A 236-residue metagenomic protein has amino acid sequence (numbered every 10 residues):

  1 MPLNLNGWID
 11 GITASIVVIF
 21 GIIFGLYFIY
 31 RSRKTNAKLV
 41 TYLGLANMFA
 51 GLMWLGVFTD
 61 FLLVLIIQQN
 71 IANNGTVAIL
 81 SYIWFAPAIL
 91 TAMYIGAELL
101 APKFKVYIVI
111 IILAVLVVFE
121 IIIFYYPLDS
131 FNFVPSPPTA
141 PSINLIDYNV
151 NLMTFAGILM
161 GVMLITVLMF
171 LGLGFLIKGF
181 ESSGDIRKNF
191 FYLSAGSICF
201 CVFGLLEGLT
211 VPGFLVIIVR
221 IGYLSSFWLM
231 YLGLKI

Functional and structural regions predicted by a protein language model:
P2-V17, E120-L171, V216: Extracellular-loop-to-transmembrane junctions of the mid-late helices
W8-G21, V40-V117, G213-L229: Individual alpha-helical transmembrane segments in multi-pass integral membrane proteins
I23-I29, L90-A97, N151-G184, M230-G233: Alpha-helical transmembrane segments in multipass membrane proteins, preferentially the mid-helix core
G25-L43: Membrane-interface helix-loop junction between the first two transmembrane segments
L39, F104-I112, N149-L159, G172-G196: Membrane-helix boundary/juxtamembrane motif in polytopic membrane proteins
A50-L55, V115-Y125, G196-L205: Aromatic-anchored segments of alpha-helical transmembrane domains
T59-Q69, Y125-N132, G204-V211: Juxtamembrane "helix-exit" motif on the non-cytosolic side of transmembrane helices
T166-I236: C-terminal transmembrane-bundle signature of multipass membrane proteins, characterized by strong activation on
